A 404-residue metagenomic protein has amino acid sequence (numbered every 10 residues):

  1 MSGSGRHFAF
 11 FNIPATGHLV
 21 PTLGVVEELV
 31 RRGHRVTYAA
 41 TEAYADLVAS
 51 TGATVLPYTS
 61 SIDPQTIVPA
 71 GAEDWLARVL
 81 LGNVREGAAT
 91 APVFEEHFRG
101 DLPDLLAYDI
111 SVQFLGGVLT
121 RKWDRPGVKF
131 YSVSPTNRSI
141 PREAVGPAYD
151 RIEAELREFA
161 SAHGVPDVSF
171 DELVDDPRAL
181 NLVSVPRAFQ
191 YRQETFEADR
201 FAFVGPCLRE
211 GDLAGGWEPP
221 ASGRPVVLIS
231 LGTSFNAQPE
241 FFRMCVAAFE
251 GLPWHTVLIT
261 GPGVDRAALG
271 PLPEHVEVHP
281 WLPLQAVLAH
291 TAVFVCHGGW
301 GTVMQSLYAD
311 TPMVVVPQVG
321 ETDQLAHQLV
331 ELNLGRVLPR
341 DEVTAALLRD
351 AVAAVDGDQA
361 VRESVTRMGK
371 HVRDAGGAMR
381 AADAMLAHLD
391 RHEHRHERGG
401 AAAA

Functional and structural regions predicted by a protein language model:
M1-T54: N-terminal subdomain of nucleotide-sugar transferases
S4, Q190-V293: Donor-nucleotide binding loops and adjacent catalytic segments primarily of GT-B fold Leloir glycosyltransferases
V26, L105-Y108, W281-Q328: A donor-sugar binding/catalytic signature common to diverse glycosyltransferases and related nucleotide-sugar
T37-V79: Conserved nucleotide-sugar phosphate-binding/catalytic loop shared by glycosyltransferases and other
V84-R157, A188: Conserved nucleotide-sugar donor-interacting segment of glycosyltransferase catalytic cores, predominantly GT-B
E155-D199: A short, active-site helix/loop in glycosyltransferases that binds the activated sugar's phosphate group
G320-A351: Change "using UDP/GDP/dTDP sugars" to "using nucleotide sugars
L347-A404: C-terminal amphipathic helix plus adjacent low-complexity, charged tail appended to glycosyltransferase catalytic
